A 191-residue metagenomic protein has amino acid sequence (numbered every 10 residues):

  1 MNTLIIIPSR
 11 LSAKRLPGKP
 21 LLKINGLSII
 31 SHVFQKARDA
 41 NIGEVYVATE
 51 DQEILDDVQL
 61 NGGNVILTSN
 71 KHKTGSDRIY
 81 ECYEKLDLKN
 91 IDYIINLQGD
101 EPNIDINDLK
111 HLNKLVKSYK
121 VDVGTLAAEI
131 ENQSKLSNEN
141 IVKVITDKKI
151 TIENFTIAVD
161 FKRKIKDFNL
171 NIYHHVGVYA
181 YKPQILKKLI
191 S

Functional and structural regions predicted by a protein language model:
M1-T49: N-terminal glycine-rich phosphate-binding loop and ensuing alpha1 helix
P8, N96-Q98, L126-E129: Short beta-strand segments
I30, D100, K182: Residue-level signal for inorganic ion chemistry
R38, E84-L88, K117: Residue-level signal for alpha-helix termini/capping positions
I42, L88-I91, Y119-D122: Short, high-confidence coil segments that cap the C-terminus of an alpha-helix and link into the following beta-strand
Y46, Q52-H111: Short phosphate-binding loop-to-helix
I104-S191: Conserved core of the sugar-phosphate nucleotidyltransferase
